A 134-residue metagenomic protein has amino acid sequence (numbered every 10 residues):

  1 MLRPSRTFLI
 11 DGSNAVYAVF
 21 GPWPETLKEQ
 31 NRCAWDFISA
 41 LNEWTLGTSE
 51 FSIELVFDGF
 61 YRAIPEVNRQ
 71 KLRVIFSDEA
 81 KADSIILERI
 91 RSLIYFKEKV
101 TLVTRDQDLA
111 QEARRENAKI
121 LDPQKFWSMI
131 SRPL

Functional and structural regions predicted by a protein language model:
L2-F8, N14-L134: Nuclease catalytic cores that cleave nucleic-acid phosphodiester bonds, predominantly acidic two-metal-ion
